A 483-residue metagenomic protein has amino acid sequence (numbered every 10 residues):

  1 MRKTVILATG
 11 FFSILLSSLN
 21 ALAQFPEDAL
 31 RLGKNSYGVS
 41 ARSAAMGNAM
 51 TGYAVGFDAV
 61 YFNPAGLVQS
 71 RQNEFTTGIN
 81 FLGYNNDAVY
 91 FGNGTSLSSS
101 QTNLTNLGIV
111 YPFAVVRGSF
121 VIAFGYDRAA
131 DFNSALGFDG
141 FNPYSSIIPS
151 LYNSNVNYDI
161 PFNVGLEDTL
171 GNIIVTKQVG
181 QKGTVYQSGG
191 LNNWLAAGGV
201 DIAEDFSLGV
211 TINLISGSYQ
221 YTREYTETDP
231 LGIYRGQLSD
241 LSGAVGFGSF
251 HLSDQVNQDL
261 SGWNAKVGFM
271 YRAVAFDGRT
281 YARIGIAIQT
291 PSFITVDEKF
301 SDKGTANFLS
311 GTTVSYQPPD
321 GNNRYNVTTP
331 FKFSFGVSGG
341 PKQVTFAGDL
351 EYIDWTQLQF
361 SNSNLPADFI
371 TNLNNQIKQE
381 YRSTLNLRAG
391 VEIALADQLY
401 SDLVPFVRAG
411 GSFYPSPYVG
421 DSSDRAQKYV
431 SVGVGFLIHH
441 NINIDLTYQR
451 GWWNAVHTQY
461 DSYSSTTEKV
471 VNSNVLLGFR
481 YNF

Functional and structural regions predicted by a protein language model:
M1-A8: Bacterial N-terminal signal peptides that target proteins for export
Q24-A44, V110-F483: Outer-membrane beta-barrel porins/channels
A41, Y53-F62, V68-P143, G189-N192: Outer-membrane beta-barrel translocator/receptor signature
